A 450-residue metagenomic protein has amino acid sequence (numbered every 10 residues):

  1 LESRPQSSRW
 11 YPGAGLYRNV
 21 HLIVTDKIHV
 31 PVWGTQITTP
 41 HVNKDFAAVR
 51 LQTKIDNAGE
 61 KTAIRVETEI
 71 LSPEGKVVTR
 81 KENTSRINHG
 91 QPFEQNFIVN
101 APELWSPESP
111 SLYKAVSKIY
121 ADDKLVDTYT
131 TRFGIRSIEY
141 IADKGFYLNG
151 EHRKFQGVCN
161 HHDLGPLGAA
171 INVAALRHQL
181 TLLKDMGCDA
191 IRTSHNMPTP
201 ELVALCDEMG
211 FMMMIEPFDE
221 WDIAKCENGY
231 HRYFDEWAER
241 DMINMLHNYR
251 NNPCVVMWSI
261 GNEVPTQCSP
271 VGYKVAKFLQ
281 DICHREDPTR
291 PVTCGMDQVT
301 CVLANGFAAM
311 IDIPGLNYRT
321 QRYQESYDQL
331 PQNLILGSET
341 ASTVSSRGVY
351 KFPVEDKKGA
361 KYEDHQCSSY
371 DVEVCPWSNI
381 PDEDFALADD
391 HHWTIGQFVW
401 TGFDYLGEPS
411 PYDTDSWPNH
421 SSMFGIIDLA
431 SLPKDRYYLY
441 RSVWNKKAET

Functional and structural regions predicted by a protein language model:
L1-L205, M209-M213, D241-N251, V256-M257 (+5 more regions): Secreted/periplasmic carbohydrate-active enzymes, especially glycoside hydrolases
P5-Q6, P12, L22, K27-I28 (+6 more regions): Substrate-binding clefts and catalytic carboxylate motifs of secreted carbohydrate-active enzymes
Q6, H162, P198-E201, D222-I223 (+5 more regions): Flexible loop/turn segments at secondary-structure boundaries
W10, P107, C159-A175, M186-S194 (+7 more regions): The substrate-binding groove and active-site-proximal loops of carbohydrate-active enzymes, especially glycoside
T25, D163, N196, E263 (+4 more regions): Flexible loop residues that form catalytic and substrate-binding hotspots at small-molecule/glycan-binding clefts
Y140-K144, T199-V203, Y233-H247, V299-A304 (+2 more regions): Alpha-helical scaffolding within the catalytic cores of extracellular/periplasmic polymer-degrading hydrolases
K154-G157, A190-T193, M213-I215, V256-I260 (+4 more regions): Structural recognition of the beta-strand scaffold that forms the well-ordered cores of secreted hydrolase catalytic
V203-M214, C226-E239, V271-V275, P353-K357 (+1 more regions): Aromatic- and acidic-residue-enriched segments that line the glycan-binding/catalytic groove of carbohydrate-active
